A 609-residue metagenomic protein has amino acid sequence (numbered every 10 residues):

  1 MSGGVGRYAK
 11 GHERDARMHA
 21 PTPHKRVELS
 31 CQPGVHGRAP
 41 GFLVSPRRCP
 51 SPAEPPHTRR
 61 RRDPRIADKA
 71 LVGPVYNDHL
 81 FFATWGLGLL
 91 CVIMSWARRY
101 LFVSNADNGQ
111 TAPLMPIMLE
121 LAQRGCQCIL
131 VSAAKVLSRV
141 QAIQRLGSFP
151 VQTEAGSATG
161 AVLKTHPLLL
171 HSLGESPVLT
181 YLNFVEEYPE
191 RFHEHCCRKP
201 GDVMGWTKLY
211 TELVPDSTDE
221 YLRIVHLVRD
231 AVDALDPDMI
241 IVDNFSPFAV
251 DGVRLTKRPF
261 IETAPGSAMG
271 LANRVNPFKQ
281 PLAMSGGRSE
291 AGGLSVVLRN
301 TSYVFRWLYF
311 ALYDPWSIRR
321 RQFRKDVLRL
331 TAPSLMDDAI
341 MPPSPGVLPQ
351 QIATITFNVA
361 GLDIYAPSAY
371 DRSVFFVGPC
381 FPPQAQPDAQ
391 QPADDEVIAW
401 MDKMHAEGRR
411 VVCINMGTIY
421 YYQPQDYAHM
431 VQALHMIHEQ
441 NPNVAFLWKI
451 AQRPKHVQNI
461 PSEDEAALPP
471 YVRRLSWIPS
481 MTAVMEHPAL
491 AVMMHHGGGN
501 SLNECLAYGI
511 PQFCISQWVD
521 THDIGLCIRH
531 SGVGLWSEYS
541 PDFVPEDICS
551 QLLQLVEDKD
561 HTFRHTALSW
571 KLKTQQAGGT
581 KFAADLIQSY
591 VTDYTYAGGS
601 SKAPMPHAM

Functional and structural regions predicted by a protein language model:
Y8, F42, Y76, F81-F82: Aromatic (phenylalanine/tyrosine) cluster motif
A9, E13-A16, A20, G37 (+1 more regions): Short hydrophobic alpha-helical segments enriched in small aliphatic residues
H24, H57, D63, D68 (+1 more regions): Intrinsic-disorder-associated, low-complexity terminal segments enriched in Asp/Asn/His/Tyr and depleted of Lys/Arg
N77-M94, M609: Terminal signal-anchor or tail-anchor transmembrane helices that tether membrane-associated enzymes to cellular
S95-R321, A385, Q390-Q391, I398 (+3 more regions): Glycosyltransferase specificity loop/lid
L328-F376: Long, low-complexity segments enriched in small/aliphatic residues
C380: Carbohydrate-associated surface elements
